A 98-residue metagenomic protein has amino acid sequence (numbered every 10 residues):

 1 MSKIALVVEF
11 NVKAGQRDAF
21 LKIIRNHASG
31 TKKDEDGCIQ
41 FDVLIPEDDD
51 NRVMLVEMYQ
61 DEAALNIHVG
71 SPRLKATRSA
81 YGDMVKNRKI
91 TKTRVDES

Functional and structural regions predicted by a protein language model:
I4-D34: N-terminal first-folded block
I4-N11, Q40-V69: Short, well-ordered beta-strand segments in beta-rich or mixed alpha/beta enzyme and ligand-binding folds
N26-Q40, M58-T91: An amphipathic, aromatic/His-enriched active-site/gating alpha helix that lines ligand/cofactor pockets
R94-S98: Short hydrophobic/aromatic patches at helix-to-coil boundaries
